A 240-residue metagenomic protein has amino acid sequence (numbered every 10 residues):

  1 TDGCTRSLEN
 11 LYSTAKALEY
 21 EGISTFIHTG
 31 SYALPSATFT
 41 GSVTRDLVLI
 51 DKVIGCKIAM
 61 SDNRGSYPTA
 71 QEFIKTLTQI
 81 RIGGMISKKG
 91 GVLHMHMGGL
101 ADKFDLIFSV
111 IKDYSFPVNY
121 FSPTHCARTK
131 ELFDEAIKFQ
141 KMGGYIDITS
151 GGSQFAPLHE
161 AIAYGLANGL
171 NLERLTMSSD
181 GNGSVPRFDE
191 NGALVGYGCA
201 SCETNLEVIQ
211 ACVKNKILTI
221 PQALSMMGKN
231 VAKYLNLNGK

Functional and structural regions predicted by a protein language model:
T1-G84, K88, H94-L100, F104-V110: Active-site loop-helix segments enriched in His/Asp/Glu that coordinate and activate a nucleophilic water at divalent
R6-E9, S13, P68-K75, D102-D105 (+7 more regions): Conserved active-site and cofactor/substrate-binding residues in soluble primary-metabolism enzymes
S7-L11, T38-G41, H159-A161, D189 (+1 more regions): Short secondary-structure transition/capping segments
E21, D46, I50, G83 (+5 more regions): Change "in soluble alpha/beta enzymes" to "in soluble alpha/beta proteins
I23, G144, L218: Short phosphate-binding/catalytic loops that engage adenosine nucleotides
T78-D189, A193-G196: Active-site core of metal-dependent hydrolases
N168-G239: His/Asp/Glu-enriched, well-ordered alpha-helical/loop segment that forms or immediately abuts the divalent-metal
